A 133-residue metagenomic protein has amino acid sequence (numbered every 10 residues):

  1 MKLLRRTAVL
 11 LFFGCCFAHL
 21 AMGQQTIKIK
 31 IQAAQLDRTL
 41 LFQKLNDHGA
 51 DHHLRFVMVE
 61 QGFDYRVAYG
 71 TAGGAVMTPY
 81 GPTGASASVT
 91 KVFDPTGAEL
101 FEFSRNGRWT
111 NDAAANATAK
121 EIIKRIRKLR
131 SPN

Functional and structural regions predicted by a protein language model:
M1-V9: Bacterial N-terminal signal peptides that target proteins for export
A8-H19: Bacterial N-terminal signal peptides
F17-Q24, V57: Short boundary motifs at domain starts and secondary-structure transition points
Q24-I27, A33-D51, K91-N133: C-terminal/domain-edge helix-coil "capping" segments
K28-Q35, E60-G62, Y69-G73: Short beta-strand and adjacent turn/loop elements
H52-D64: Short acidic low-complexity segments
D64-R108: Mid-chain, structured segments of secreted extracytoplasmic proteins
